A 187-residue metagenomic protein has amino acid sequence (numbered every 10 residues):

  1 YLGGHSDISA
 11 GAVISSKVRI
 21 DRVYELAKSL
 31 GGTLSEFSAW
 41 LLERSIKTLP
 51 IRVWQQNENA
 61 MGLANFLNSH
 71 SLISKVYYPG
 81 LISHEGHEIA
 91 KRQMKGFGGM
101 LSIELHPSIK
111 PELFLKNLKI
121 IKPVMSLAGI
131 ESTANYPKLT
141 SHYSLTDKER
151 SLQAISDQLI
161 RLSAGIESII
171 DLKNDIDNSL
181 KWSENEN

Functional and structural regions predicted by a protein language model:
Y1-M100, E104-T133, P137: Active-site C-terminal subdomain of aminotransferase-like
I109, K116, S132-N187: PLP-dependent enzyme catalytic core of the Aspartate aminotransferase-like
